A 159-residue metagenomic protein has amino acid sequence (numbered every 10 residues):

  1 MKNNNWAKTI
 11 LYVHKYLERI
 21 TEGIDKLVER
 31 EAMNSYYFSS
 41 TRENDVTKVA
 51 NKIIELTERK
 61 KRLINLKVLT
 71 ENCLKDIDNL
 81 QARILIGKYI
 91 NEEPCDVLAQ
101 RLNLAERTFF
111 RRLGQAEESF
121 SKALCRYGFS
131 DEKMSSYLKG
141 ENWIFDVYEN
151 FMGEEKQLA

Functional and structural regions predicted by a protein language model:
M1-C73, S121-A159: N-terminal interaction/assembly modules
I20-I24, L80-I84, L98, L113: A general secondary-structure boundary signal
I64, R107-F110: Polyanion-binding and phosphate-handling cores
K67-E71, Q81-A82, C95: Generic internal hydrophobic packing segments that stabilize the cores of diverse globular domains
C73-I77, T108: Histidine kinase transmitter module recognition
D76-E93: Short amphipathic alpha helix immediately N-terminal
N91-T108: Helix-turn-helix DNA-binding module
F109-Y127: DNA major-groove recognition helices of helix-turn-helix
